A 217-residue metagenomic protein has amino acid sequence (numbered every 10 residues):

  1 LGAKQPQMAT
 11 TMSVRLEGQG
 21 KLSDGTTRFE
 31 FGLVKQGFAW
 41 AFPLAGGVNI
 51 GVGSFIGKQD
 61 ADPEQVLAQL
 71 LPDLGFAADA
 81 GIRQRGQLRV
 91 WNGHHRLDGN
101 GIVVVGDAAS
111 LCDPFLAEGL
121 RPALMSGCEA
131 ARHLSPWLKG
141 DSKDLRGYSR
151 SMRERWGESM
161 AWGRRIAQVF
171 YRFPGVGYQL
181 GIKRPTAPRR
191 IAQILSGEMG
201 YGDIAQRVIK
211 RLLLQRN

Functional and structural regions predicted by a protein language model:
L1-G81, R89-R96, S110: Predominantly flavin-linked oxidoreductase catalytic cores and closely associated redox partners
P6, K21, A39, G93 (+7 more regions): Short capping/connector residues at structural and topological boundaries
E30-Q36, G57-D60, G75-A78, Q87-V90 (+3 more regions): A general structural signal for short secondary-structure boundary/capping elements
W40, V66-Q69, E129, H133 (+1 more regions): Alpha-helical scaffold segments in soluble metabolic enzymes
V48, N92-M160: Conserved mid-domain beta->alpha element of the FAD-binding
G57-A61, L124, S142, G181: Generic detection of long, well-ordered alpha-helical segments
R132-N217: C-terminal helical "tail/cap" subdomain of flavin- and related membrane-associated enzymes
